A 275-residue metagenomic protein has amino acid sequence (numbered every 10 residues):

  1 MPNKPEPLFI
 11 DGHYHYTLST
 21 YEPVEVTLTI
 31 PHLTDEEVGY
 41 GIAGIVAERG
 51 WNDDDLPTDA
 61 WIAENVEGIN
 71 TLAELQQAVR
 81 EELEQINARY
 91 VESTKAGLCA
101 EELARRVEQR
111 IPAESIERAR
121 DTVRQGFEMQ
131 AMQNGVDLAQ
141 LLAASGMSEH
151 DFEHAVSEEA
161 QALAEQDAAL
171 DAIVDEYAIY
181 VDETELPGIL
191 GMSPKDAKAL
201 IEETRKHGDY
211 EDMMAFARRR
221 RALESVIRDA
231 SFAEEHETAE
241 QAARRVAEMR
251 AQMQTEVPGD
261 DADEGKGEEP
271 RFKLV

Functional and structural regions predicted by a protein language model:
M1-V275: FKBP-type peptidyl-prolyl cis-trans isomerases
